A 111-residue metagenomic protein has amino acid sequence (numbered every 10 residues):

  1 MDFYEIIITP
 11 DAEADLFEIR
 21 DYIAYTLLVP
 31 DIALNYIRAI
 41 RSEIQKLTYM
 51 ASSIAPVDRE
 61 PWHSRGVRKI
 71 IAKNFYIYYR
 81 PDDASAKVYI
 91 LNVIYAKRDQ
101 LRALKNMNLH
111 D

Functional and structural regions predicted by a protein language model:
M1-A39: Arg/Lys-rich, positively charged N-terminal/basic patches that mediate binding to nucleic acids
A14, S42, S85: Short alpha-helical
I23-A24, T48-A51: Short arginine-rich
L27, A72-Y76, R80-D111: Enriched for short, Lys/Arg-rich terminal
R41-Y49: Compact soluble domain cores
M50-A84: Basic/aromatic recognition patch in beta-strand/loop cores that engages polyanionic ligands
